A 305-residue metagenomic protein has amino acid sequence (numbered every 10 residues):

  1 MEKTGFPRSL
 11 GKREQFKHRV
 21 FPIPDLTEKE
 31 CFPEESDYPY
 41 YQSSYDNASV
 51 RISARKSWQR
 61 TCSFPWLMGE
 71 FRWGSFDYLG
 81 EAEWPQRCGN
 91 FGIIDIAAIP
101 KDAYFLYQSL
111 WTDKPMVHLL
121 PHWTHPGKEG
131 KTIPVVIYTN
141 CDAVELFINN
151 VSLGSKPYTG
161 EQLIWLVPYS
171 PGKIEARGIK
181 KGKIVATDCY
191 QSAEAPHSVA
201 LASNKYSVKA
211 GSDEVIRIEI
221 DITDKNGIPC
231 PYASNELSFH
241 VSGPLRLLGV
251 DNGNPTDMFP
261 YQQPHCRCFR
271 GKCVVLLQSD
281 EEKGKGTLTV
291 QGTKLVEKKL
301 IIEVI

Functional and structural regions predicted by a protein language model:
M1-P157, I164-Y169, K173-K183: Extended substrate-binding grooves/exosites of carbohydrate-active enzymes
H125-G130, S207-I216: Short, solvent-exposed loop/linker segments at the N-terminal edge of repeated beta-sheet extracellular domains
V135-T139, R177, D213-P231, L237 (+1 more regions): Beta-strand-rich structural segments
I164-Y169, Y261-E281: Short, hydrophobic beta-strand segments
Y169-K173, V215, K283-K285: Extracellular Ig-like/FN3 beta-sandwich strand-entry sites
G182-E194, V296-V304: Edge beta-strands of extracellular beta-sandwich domains
A193-G211: Low-complexity, acidic Ser/Thr/Pro/Gly-rich terminal tails and inter-domain linkers that flank the onset of structured
H197-L201, F239-T256: Short aromatic-acidic-glycine turn motif
